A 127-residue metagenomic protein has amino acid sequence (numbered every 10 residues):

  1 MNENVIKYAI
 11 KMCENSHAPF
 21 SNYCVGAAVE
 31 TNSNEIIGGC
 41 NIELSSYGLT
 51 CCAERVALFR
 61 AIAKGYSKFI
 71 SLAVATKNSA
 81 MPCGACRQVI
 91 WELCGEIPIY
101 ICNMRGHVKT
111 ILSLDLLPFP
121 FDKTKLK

Functional and structural regions predicted by a protein language model:
M1, S21, S45-L49: Alpha-helix N-cap/loop-to-helix boundary motif
M1-K7, M104-K109: Short, compositionally biased leader-like segments
E3-A18: Short, basic/aromatic recognition patches
F20-N22, C83: Short solvent-exposed loop/turn micro-motifs enriched in small/polar/acidic residues
N22-T31: Short beta-strand scaffold segments in enzyme catalytic cores
G38-K125: Zn2+-dependent cytidine deaminase-like catalytic core
